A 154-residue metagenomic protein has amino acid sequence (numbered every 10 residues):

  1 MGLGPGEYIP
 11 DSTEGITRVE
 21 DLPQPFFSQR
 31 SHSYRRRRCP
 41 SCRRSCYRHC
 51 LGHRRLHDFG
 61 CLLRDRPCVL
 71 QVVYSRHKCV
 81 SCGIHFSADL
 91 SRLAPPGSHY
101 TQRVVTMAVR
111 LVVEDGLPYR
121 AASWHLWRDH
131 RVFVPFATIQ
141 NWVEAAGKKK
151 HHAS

Functional and structural regions predicted by a protein language model:
M1-S91: Short, conserved DNA-binding cores of transcription-related domains
G60-S154: Short, positively charged, Gly/Tyr-enriched micro-motifs that form contact patches at catalytic or ligand/partner
